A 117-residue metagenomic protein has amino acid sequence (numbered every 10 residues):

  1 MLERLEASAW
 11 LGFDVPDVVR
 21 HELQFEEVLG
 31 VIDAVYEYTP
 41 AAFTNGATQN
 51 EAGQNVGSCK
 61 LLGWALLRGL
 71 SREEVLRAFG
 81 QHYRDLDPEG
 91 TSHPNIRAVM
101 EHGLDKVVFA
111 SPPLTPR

Functional and structural regions predicted by a protein language model:
L2-S8, A34-A41, E73-E74: Short amphipathic alpha-helical segments, especially helix-boundary/capping motifs
L2-V18, P94, P112-P116: Long, charge-rich, low-complexity intrinsically disordered regions
D14-E22, N50-E51: Short, surface-exposed loop/turn motifs that are enriched in glycine and acidic residues and include a nearby proline
V18-A41, S111: Short, charge-rich, low-complexity alpha-helical interaction segments
V31, V35, A78-H82, V99-H102: Short acidic/histidine-centered micro-motifs embedded in hydrophobic/aromatic stretches that mark compact functional
N45-P94: Amphipathic protein-protein interaction modules
S92-R117: Long, compositionally biased
